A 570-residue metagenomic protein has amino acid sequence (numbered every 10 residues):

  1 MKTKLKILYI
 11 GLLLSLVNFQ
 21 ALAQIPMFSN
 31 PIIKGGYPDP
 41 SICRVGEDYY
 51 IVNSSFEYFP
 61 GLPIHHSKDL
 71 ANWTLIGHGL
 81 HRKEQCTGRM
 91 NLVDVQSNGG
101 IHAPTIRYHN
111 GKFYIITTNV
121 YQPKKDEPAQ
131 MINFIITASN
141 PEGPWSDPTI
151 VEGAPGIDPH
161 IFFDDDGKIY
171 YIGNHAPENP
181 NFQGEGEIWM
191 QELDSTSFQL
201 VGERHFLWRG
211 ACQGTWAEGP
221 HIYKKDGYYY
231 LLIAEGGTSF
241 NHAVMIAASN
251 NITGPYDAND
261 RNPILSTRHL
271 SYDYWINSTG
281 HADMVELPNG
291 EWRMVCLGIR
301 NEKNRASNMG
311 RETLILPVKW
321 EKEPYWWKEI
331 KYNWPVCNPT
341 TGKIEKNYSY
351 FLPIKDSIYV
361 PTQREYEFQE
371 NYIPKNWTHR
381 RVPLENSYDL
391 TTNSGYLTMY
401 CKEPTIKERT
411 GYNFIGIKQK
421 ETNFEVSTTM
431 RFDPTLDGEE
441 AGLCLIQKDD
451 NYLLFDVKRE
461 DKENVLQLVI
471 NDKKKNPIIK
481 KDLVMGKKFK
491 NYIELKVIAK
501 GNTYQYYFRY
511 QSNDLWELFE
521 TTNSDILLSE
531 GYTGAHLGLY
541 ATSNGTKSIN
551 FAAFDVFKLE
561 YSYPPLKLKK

Functional and structural regions predicted by a protein language model:
M1-I25: Bacterial Sec-dependent N-terminal signal peptides
A23-K570: Carbohydrate-active catalytic/glycan-binding domains of CAZyme proteins, especially the secreted or lumenal ectodomains
